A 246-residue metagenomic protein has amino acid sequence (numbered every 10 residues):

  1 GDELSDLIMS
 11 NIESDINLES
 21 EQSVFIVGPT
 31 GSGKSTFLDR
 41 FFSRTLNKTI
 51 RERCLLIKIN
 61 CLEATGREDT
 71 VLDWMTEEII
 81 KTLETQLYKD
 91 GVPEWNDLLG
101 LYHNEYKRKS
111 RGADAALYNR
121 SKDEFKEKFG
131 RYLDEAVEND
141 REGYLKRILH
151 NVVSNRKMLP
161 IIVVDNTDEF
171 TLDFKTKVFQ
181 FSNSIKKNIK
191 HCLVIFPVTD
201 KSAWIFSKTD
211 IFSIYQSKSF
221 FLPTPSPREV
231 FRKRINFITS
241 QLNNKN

Functional and structural regions predicted by a protein language model:
G1-E13: N-terminal pre-Walker A segment at the start of P-loop NTPase domains
I16-V164, T171-L172, H191, F206-T209 (+2 more regions): P-loop NTPase nucleotide-binding core
K175-V178: Substrate-gripping "pore-loop 1 plus following alpha2 helix"
F181-C192: Substrate-engagement module of ASCE P-loop NTPases
F196-S202: A short beta-strand-to-loop transition that corresponds to the Sensor-1 phosphate-sensing loop of AAA+ P-loop ATPases
